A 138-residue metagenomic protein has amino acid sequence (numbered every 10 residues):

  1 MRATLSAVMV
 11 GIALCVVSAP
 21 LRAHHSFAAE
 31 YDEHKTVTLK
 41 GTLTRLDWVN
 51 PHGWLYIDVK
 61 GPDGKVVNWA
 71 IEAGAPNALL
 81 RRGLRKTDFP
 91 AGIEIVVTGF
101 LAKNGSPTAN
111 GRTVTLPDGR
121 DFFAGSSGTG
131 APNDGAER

Functional and structural regions predicted by a protein language model:
M1-M9: Bacterial N-terminal signal peptides that target proteins for export
R22-V37: Short boundary/loop segments of OB/S1/cold-shock single-stranded nucleic-acid-binding domains
G41-L43: Conserved hydrophobic positions within beta-strands
V49-K60: Short aromatic-glycine-enriched beta-strand elements
E72-R81: Short, structured beta-strand/loop micro-motifs enriched in basic residues and often containing a Trp
L80-V97: Short nucleic-acid-contacting surface segments enriched for D/E, G, S/T with interspersed K/R
A102-S126: OB-fold/S1-family single-stranded nucleic acid-binding modules
